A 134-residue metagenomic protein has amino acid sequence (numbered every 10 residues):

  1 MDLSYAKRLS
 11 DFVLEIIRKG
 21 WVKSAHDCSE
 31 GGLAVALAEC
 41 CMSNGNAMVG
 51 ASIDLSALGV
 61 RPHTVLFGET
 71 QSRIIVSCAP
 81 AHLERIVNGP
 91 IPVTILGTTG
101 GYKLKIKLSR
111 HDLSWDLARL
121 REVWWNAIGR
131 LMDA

Functional and structural regions predicted by a protein language model:
M1-Y5: Active-site pocket-shaping loop/turn-to-helix segments
A6-S10, E15-A134: Glycine-/charge-enriched secondary-structure boundary and capping motifs
